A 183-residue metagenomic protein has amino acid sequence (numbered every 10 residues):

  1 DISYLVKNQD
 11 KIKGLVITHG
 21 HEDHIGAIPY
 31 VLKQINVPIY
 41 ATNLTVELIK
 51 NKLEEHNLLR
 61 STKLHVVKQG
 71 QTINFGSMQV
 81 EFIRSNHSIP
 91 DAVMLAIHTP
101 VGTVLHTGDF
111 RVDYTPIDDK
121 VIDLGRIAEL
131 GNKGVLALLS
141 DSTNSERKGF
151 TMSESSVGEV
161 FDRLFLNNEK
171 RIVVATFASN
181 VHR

Functional and structural regions predicted by a protein language model:
D1-V16, H21-R183: His/Asp/Glu-rich metal-coordinating catalytic cores of metallo-dependent phosphodiesterases/hydrolases acting on
